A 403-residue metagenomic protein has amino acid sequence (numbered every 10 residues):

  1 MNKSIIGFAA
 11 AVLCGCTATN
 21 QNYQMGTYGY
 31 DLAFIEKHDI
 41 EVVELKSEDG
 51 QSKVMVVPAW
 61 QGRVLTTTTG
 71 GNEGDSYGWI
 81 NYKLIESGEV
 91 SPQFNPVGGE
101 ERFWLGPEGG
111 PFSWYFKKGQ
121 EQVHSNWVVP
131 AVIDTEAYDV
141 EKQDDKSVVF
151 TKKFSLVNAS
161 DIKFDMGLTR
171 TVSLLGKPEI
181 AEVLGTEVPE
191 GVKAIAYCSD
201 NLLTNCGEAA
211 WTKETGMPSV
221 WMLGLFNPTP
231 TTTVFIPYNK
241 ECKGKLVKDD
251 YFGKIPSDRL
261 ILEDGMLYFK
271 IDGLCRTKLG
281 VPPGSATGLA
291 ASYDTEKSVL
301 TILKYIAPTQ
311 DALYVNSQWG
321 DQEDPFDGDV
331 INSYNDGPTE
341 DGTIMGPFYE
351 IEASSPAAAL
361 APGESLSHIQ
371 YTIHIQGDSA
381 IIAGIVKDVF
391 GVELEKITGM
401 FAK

Functional and structural regions predicted by a protein language model:
N2-F8: Sec-dependent signal peptide recognition, specifically the positively charged N-region followed immediately by
C14-G15: C-terminal motif of bacterial Sec signal peptides marking the signal peptidase cleavage site
A18-E48: Short, Gly/Pro- and small/polar-rich lid/capping loops
L32, K117-A194, M345-G346: Extended, loop-rich substrate-binding clefts of extracytoplasmic carbohydrate-active enzymes
H38-F116, C206-E364, A380-G391: A contiguous, surface-exposed recognition patch within enzymatic or periplasmic domains that forms
L202-L203, T372: Hydrophobic beta-strand positions in extracellular immunoglobulin-like domains
A359-I375: Short Pro-Gly-centered flexible turn/kink motifs
I375-K403: Terminal connector regions
